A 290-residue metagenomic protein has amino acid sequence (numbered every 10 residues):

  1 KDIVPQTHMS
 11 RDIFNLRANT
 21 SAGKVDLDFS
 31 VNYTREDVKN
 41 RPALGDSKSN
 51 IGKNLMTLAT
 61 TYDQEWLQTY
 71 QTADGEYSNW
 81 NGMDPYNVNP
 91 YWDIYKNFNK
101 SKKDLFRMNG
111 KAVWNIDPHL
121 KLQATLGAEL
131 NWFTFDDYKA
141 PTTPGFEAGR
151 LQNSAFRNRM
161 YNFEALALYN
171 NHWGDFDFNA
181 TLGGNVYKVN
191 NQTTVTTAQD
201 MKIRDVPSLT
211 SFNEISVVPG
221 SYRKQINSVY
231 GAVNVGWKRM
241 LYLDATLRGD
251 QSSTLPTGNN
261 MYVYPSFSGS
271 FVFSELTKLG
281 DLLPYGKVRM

Functional and structural regions predicted by a protein language model:
K1, L243-S252, M290: Transmembrane beta-strand segments that form the barrel wall of outer-membrane beta-barrel proteins
V4-P5, I13, R17-L105, Q123-N227 (+2 more regions): Surface-exposed loop/interface segments of Gram-negative outer-membrane beta-barrel transport/assembly proteins
M9-N15, S228, Y262-S266: Transmembrane beta-barrel architecture of outer membranes
R17-N19, N109-K111, N115, L166-L168 (+3 more regions): Outer-membrane beta-barrel architecture
F29, P265-G269: One face of beta-strands
N227-W237: Structured alpha-helical segments in the cores of large, soluble enzyme domains
T257-M261: Short glycine/threonine-rich loop-to-helix capping motif typified by GTGT followed within a few residues by an Asp-Pro
